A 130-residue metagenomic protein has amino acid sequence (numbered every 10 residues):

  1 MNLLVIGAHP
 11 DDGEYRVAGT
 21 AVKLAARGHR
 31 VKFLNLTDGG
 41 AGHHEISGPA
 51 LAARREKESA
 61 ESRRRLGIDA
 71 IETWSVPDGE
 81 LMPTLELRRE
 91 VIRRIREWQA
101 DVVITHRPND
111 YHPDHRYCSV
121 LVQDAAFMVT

Functional and structural regions predicted by a protein language model:
M1-I6, M82-T130: Metal-dependent de-N-acetylase/amidase catalytic core
M1-W98: Active-site rim/loop-helix segments in enzyme catalytic domains that contact anionic ligands
